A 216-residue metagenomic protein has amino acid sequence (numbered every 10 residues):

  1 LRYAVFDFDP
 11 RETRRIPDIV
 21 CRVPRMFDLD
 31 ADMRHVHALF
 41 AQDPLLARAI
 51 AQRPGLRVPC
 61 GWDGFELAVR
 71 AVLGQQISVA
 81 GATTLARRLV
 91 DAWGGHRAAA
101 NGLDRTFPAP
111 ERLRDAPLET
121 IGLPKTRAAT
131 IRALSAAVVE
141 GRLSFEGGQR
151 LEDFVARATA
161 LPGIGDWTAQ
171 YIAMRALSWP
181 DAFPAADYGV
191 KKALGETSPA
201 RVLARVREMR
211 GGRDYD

Functional and structural regions predicted by a protein language model:
L1-D216: HhH-family (HhH-GPD) DNA N-glycosylase catalytic core used in base-excision repair
